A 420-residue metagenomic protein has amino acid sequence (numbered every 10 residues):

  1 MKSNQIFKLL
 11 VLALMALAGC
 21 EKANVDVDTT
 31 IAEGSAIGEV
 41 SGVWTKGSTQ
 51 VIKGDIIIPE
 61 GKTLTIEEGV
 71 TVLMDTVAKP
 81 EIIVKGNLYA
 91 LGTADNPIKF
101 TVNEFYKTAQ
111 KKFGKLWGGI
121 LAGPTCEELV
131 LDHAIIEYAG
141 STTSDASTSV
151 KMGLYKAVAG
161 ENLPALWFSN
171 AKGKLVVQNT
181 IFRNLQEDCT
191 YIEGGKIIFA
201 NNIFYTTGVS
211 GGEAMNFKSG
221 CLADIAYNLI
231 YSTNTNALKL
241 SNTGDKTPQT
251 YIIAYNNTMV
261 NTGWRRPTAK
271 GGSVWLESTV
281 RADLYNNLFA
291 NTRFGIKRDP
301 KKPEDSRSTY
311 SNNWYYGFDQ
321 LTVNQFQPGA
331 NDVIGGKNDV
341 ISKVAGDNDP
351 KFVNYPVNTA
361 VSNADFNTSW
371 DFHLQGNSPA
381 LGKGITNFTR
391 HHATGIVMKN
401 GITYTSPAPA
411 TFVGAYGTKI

Functional and structural regions predicted by a protein language model:
M1-E39: Bacterial Sec-dependent N-terminal signal peptides
N24-L64, T76-G86, G92, T101-I420: Extracellular beta-rich repeat passengers
P97: Glycine-rich loop(s) and the adjacent beta-strand/alpha-helix scaffold that form part
